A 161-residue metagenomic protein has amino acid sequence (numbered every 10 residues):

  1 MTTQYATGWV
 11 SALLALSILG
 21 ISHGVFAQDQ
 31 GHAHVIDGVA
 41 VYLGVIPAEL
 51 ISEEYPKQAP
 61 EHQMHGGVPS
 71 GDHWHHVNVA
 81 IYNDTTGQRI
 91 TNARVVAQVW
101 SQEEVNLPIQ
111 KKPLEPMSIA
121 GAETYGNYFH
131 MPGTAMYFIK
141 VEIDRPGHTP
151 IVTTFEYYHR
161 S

Functional and structural regions predicted by a protein language model:
M1-L13: Bacterial N-terminal signal peptides that target proteins for export
L14-A15, V25: Cleavable N-terminal signal peptides
A27-H76, Y82, R160: Beta-strand-rich domain onsets/edges
A80, Q110-K140: Short, solvent-exposed, Trp/other aromatic-anchored flexible loops in extracytoplasmic proteins
I81-T85, S101: Short solvent-exposed capping/turn motifs at the termini of beta-strands
V96-P113: Short amphipathic beta-strand segments in non-cytosolic proteins
G126-S161: Surface-exposed edge beta-strand/loop patches
